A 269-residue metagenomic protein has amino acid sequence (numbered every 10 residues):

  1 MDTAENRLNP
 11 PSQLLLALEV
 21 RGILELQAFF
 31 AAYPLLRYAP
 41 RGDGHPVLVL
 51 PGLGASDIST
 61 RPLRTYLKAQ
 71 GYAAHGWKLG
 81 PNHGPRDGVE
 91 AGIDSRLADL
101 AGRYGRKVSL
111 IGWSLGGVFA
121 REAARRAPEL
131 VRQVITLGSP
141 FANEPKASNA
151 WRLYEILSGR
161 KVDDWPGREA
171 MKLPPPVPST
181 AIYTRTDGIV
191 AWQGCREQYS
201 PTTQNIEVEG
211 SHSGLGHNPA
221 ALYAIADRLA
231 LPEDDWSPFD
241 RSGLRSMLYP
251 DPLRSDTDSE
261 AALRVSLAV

Functional and structural regions predicted by a protein language model:
M1-V47, T65, Q70, R103 (+1 more regions): Flexible, membrane-associating and regulatory peripheral segments of lipid-active enzymes
L8-P10, P40, R121, P176 (+1 more regions): N-terminal hydrophobic alpha-helix used for membrane targeting or insertion
Q27-A31, D57, L229, E233: Short amphipathic alpha-helical segments enriched in hydrophobics
Y38-A39, R64-T65, S95, R196-E197: Short, flexible segments with low predicted structural confidence
H45-I58, P62, K68-W77, P81-V177 (+2 more regions): Serine-dependent carboxylesterase/thioesterase catalytic core of lipase-like alpha/beta-hydrolase/SGNH enzymes
P62-L63, I225: Amphipathic alpha-helical segments
R125-V269: Helical cap/lid subdomain of alpha/beta-hydrolase-fold lipid enzymes that gates access to the catalytic pocket
